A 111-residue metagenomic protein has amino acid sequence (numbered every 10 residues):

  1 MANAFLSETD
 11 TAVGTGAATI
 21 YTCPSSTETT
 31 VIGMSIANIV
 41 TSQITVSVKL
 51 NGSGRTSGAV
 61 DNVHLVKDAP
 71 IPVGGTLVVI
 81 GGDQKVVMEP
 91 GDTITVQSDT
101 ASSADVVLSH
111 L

Functional and structural regions predicted by a protein language model:
M1-T29, G33, G54, E89-G91 (+1 more regions): C-terminal interaction-tip segments
A2, T9, A37, L50 (+2 more regions): Intrinsic-disorder/low-complexity regions
T19-T22, T45-S47, P70, T93: Ser/Thr- (and often Asn-) enriched beta-sheet segments in non-cytosolic proteins
I36-T41, D99: Short solvent-exposed strand-capping/beta-turn motif centered on an Asx-Ser/Thr pair
Q43-S53: The feature marks short-to-medium sequence segments in extracytoplasmic or secretory-pathway proteins
T45, S57-A59, D105: Generic domain-boundary/flexible-linker signal
S53-G91: Intrinsically disordered, low-complexity Pro/Gly/Ser/Thr-rich segments with frequent PxxP/GP/PP motifs and embedded
D83, V96-Q97: Short, charged/polar low-complexity linear motifs in solvent-exposed/disordered segments
